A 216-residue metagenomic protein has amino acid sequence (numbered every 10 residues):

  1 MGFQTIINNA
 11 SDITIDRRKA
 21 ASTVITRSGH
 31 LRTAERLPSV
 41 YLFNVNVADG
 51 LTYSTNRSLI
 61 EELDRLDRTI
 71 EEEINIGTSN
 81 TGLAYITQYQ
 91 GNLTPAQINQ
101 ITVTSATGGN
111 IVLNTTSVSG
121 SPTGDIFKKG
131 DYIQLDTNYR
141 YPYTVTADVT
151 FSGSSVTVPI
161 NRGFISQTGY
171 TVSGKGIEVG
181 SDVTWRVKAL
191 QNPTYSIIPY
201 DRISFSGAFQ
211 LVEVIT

Functional and structural regions predicted by a protein language model:
M1-T216: Extracellular/virion structural assembly segments
